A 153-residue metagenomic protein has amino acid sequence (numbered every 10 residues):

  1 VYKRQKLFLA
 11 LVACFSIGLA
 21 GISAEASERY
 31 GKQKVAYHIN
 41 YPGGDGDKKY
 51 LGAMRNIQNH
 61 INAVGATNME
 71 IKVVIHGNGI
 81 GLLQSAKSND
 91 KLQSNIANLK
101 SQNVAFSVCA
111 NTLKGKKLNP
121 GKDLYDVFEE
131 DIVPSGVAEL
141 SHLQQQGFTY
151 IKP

Functional and structural regions predicted by a protein language model:
V1-Q5: Conserved small/polar residues in nucleotide/adenosyl-binding loops
K6, G18-I22: N-terminal twin-arginine translocation
K6-L9, G46: Generic alpha-helix initiation/capping and coil-helix boundary signal
A10-G18: Bacterial N-terminal signal peptides
S23-P153: Secreted/extracellular ectodomain signature
